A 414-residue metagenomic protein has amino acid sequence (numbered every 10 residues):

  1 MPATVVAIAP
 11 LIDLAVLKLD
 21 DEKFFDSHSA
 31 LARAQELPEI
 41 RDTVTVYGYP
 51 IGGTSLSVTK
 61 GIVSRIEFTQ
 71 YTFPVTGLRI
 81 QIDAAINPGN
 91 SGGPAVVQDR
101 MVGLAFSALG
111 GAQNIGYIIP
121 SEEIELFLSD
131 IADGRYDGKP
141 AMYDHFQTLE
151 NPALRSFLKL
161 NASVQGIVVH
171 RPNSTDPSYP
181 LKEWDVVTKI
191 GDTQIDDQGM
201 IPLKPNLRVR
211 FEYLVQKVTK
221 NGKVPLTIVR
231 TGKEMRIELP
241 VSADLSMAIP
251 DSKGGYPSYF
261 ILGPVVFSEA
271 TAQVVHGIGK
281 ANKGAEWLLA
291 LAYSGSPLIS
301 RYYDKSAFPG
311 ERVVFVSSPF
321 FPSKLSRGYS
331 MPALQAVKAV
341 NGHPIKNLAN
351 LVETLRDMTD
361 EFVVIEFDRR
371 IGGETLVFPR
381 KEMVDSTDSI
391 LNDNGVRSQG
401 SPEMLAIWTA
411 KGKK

Functional and structural regions predicted by a protein language model:
M1-L56, P88, E234-R236: Conserved active-site neighborhood of the chymotrypsin/trypsin-like protease fold
P2-V5, K18-D21, D26, E39 (+2 more regions): C-terminal recognition in membrane/secretory proteostasis and scaffolding
A3, L37-P50, I82-A85, N90-G111 (+4 more regions): Active-site-proximal beta-strands of protease catalytic cores
I8-I12, S64-T72, L149-N151, L245-S246: Short, conserved beta-turn/loop elements at beta-strand boundaries and strand-helix junctions
L11, Q35-E39, G53, S57 (+6 more regions): Soluble non-cytosolic domains of exported or imported proteins
D20-L31, L56-Q113, Q165, H170 (+1 more regions): Active-site region of chymotrypsin-like
T54-S55, P74, G93, G116 (+3 more regions): Short, surface-exposed helix-loop/turn micro-motifs enriched in polar/charged residues
S57-I66, N114-L128, T354-M358: Conserved, short, structured surface segments that act as functional micro-motifs
